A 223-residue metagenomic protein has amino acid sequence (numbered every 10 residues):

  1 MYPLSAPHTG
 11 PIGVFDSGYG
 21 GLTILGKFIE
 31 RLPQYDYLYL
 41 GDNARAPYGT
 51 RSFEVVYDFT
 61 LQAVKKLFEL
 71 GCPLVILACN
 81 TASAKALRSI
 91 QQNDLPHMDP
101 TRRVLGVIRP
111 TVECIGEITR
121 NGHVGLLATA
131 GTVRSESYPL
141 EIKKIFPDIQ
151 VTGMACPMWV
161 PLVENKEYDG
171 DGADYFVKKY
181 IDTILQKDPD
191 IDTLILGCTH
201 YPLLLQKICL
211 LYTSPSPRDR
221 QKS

Functional and structural regions predicted by a protein language model:
M1-S214, R220: Non-catalytic structural scaffold of enzyme domains
